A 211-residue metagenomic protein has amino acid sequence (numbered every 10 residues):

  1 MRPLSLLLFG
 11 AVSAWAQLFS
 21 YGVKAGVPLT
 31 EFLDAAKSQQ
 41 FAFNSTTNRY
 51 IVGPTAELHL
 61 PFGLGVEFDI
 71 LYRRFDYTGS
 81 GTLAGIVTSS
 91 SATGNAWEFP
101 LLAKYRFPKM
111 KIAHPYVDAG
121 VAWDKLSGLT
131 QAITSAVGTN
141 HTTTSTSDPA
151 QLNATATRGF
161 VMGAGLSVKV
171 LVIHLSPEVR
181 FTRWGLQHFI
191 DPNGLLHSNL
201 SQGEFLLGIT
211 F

Functional and structural regions predicted by a protein language model:
M1-L8: Sec-dependent signal peptide recognition, specifically the positively charged N-region followed immediately by
F9-A11, R106, R183: Local alpha-helix boundary/kink/capping signal
V12-A16: Sec/Tat signal peptide C-region and signal peptidase I cleavage site
F19, V27-L33, E57-S135, L206-F211: Gram-negative (and chloroplast) outer-membrane scaffold detector with strong preference for beta-barrel transmembrane
E31-T47, R74-W97, D124-T157, W184-Q202: Extracellular/periplasm-exposed beta-strand and loop segments of Gram-negative cell-envelope proteins, dominated by
I51-G53: N-terminal post-signal-peptidase region of extra-cytosolic proteins
D69, Y77, L152, M162-F211: Predominantly the C-terminal beta-signal and adjacent terminal strand-loop region of outer-membrane beta-barrel
